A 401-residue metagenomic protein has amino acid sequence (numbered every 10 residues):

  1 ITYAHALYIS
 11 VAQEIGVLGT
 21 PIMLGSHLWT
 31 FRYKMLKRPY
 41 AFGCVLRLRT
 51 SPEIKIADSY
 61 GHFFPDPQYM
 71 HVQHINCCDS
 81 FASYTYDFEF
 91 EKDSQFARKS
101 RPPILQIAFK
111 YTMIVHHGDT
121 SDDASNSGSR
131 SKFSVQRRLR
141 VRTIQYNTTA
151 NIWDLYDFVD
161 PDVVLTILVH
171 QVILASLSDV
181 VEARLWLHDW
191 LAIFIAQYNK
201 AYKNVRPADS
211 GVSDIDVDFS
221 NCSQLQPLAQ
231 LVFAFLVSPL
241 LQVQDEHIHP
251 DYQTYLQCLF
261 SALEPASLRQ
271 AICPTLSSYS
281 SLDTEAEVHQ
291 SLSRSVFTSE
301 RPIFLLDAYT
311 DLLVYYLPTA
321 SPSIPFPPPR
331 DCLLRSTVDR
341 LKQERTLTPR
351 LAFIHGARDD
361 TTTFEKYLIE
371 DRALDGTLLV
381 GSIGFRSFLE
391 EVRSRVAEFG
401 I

Functional and structural regions predicted by a protein language model:
I1-I401: Extended acidic, low-complexity intrinsically disordered regions
